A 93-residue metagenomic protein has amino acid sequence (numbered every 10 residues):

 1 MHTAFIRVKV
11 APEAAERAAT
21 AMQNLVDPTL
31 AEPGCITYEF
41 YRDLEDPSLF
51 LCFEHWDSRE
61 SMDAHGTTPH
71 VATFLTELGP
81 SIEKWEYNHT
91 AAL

Functional and structural regions predicted by a protein language model:
M1, L30-G34, W85-N88: Short N-terminal helix-initiation segments at or just after the protein's N-terminus
H2, A21, T37-F40, F74: Residue-level recognition of specific faces of alpha-helices
H2-K9, E39-G66, N88: Short, well-ordered beta-strand segments in beta-rich or mixed alpha/beta enzyme and ligand-binding folds
A4, G34-I36, P69, E83: A generic structural signal for short beta-strands and their flanking turns/coil linkers
K9, E13-E16, T20, P47 (+2 more regions): Residues at secondary-structure transition points
A14-C35, H70, L78: Short amphipathic alpha-helical segments
V26-D27, D57-E60, H70-T73, K84: Short, low-complexity, polar/charged sequence segments that are solvent-exposed and flexible
F40-S48, F74-L93: Glycine-rich beta-strand-turn "strand-cap" elements at beta-sheet edges
